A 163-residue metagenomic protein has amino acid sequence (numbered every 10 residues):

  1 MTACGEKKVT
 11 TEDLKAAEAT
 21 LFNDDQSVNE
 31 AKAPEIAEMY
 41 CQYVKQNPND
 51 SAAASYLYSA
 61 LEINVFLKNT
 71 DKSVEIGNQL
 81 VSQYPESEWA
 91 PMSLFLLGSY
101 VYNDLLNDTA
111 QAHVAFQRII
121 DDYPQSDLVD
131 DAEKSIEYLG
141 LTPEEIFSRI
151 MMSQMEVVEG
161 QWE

Functional and structural regions predicted by a protein language model:
A3-E163: Acidic, polar-rich low-complexity tracts and alpha-helical solenoid repeat scaffolds
